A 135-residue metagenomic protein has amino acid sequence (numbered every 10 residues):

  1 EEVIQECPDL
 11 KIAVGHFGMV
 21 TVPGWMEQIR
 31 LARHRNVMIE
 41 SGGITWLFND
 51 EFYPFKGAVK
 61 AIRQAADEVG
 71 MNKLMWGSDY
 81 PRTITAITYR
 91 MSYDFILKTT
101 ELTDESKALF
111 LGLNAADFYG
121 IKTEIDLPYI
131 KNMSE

Functional and structural regions predicted by a protein language model:
E1-M75, D126-E135: Catalytic pocket-lining loop regions of alpha/beta-barrel enzymes, especially the amidohydrolase/enolase/GH5 lineages
H16, I39, D79, K107 (+1 more regions): Divalent metal-coordination and catalytic microenvironments
I44-W46, Y80-T83: Short Gly/Pro-enriched loop/turn and capping motifs at secondary-structure junctions
Q64, E68-M75, I84-E135: Mid-to-C-terminal alpha-helical segments outside catalytic/metal-binding sites
